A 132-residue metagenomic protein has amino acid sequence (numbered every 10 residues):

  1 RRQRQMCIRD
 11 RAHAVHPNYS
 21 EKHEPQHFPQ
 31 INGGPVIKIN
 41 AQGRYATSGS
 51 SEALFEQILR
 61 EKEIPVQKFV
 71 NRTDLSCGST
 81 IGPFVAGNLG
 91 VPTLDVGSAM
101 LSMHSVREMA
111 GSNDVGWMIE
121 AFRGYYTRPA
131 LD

Functional and structural regions predicted by a protein language model:
Q3-I8: Short, small-residue-biased leader/transition segments that mark boundaries at the very start of proteins
H13: Short, glycine/acidic-enriched loop or turn micro-motifs at the edges of active sites
H16-Y19, H23-R107, P129: Active-site-adjacent substrate-binding region of metalloamidase/peptidase-like peptide-processing proteins
S98-D132: His/Asp/Glu-rich mid-to-C-terminal helical/loop segments that flank catalytic regions of hydrolases
